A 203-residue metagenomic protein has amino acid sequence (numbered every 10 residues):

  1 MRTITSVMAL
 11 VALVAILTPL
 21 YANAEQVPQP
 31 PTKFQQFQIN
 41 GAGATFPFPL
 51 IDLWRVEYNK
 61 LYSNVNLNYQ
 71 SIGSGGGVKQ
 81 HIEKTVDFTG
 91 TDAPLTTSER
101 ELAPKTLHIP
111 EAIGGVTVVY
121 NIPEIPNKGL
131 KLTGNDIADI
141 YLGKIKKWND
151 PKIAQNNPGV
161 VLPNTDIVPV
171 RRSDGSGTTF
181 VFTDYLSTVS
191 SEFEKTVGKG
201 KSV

Functional and structural regions predicted by a protein language model:
M1-M8: Bacterial N-terminal signal peptides that target proteins for export
M8-P19: Bacterial N-terminal signal peptides
N23-V203: Flexible loop/hinge segments at secondary-structure junctions
